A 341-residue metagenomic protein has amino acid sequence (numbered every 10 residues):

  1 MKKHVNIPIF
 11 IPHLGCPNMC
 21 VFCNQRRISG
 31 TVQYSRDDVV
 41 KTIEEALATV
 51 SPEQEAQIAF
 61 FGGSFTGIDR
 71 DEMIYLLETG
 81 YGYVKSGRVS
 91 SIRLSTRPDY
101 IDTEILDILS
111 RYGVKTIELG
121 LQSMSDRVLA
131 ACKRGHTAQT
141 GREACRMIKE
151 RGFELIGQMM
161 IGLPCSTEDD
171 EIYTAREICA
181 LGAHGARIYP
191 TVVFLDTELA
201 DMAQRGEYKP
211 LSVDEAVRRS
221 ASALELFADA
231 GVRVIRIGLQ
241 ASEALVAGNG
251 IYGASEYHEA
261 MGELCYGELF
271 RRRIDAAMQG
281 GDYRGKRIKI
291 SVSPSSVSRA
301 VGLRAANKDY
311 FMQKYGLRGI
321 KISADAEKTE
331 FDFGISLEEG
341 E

Functional and structural regions predicted by a protein language model:
M1-S29, L47-G62, T66, S95-R97 (+2 more regions): N-terminal pre-triad scaffold of radical SAM enzymes
K2-N6, R205-E341: Auxiliary Fe-S-binding modules of radical SAM enzymes
P12-G15, Y189-F194, Q240: Short glycine-enriched loops at secondary-structure junctions
C16-C20, F194-A200, L245-A247: Short acidic/His/Gly/Ser-rich catalytic and metal-binding motifs that mark active-site loops of diverse hydrolases
I28-K41, G62-T191, L195-D214: Conserved non-cysteine loop/helix-boundary elements of the Radical SAM core domain that shape
T42-S51, A221, E225: A short, N-terminal amphipathic alpha-helix
S51, G82-R88, E150-F153, F227-G231 (+2 more regions): Short helix-capping segments at alpha-helix termini
A56, S90, K115, H184 (+2 more regions): Short acidic/polar active-site loop segments enriched in Thr and Asp
